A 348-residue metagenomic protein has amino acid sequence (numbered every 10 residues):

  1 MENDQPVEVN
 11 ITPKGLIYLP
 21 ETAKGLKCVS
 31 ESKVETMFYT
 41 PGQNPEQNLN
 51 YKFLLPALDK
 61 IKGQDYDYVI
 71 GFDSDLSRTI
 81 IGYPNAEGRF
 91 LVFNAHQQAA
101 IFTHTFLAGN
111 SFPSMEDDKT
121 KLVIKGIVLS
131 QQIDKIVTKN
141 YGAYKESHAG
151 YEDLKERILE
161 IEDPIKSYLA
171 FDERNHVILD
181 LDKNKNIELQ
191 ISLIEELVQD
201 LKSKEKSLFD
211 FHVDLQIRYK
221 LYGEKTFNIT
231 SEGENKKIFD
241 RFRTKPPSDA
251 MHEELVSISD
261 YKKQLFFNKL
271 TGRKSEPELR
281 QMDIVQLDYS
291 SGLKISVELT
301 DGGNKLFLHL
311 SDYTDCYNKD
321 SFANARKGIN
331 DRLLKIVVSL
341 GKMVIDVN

Functional and structural regions predicted by a protein language model:
M1-Q47, R89, F112-M115, K119: Gly/Ser-rich phosphate-binding catalytic loop and adjacent alpha/beta segment that cradle a phosphoryl group at enzyme
E2-N3, K52-A57, F102, D153: Well-ordered alpha-helical segments embedded in enzymatic catalytic cores
Y18, G25-I81: N-terminal small/polar loop signature for handling phosphorylated ligands or for N-terminal nucleophile
P41-G42, A95-A99, H148-E152: Short, acidic/turn-prone active-site loops that include or flank metal/cofactor- and phosphate-binding residues
L54, D59, T103-E116: Short, basic/hydrophobic alpha-helical segments
L54, H96-A100, I187, I191: Amphipathic alpha-helical segments in well-structured domains
Y66-Y68, F72-S74, I81-G82, G88-L91 (+3 more regions): Phosphate-binding and adjacent anionic-ligand microenvironments
P84-S111: Cysteine protease catalytic core and zymogen-processing segment of caspase-like enzymes
